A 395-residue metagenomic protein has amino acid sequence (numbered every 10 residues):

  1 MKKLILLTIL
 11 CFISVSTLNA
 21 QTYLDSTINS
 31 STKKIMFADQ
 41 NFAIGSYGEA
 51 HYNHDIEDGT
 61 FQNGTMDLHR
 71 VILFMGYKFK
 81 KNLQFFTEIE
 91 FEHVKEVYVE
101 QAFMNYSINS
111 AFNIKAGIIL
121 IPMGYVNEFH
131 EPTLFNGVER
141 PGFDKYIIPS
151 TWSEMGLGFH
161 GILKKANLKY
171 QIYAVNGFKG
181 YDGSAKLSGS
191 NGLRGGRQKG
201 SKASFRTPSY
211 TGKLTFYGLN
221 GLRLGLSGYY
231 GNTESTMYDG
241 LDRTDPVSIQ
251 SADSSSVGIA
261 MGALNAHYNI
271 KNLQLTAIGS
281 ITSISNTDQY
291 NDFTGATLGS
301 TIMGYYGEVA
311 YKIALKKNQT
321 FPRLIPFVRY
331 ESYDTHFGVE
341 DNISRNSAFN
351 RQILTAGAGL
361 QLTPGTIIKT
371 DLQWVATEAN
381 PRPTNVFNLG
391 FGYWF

Functional and structural regions predicted by a protein language model:
L4-L7, F12, L18-E49: N-terminal periplasmic/intermembrane-space "pro-region" immediately following the signal or transit peptide
Y23, D58-T60, A102-S107, L224-F395: Outer-membrane beta-barrel pore domains
K33-D55, T60-G180, R206-L224, Y306-K312 (+2 more regions): Outer membrane beta-barrel
F129-E131, F143-P149, S184-L187, R197-A203 (+4 more regions): Extracellular/periplasm-exposed beta-strand and loop segments of Gram-negative cell-envelope proteins, dominated by
Y170-Y173, Y181-K186, S227, M237-Y238: A short secondary-structure junction signal
G177-F178, S184-S190, N232: Active-site-proximal loop/short-helix segments that contain or immediately flank catalytic acid/base residue(s)
G192-D239: Loop-centered beta-sheet repeat module
